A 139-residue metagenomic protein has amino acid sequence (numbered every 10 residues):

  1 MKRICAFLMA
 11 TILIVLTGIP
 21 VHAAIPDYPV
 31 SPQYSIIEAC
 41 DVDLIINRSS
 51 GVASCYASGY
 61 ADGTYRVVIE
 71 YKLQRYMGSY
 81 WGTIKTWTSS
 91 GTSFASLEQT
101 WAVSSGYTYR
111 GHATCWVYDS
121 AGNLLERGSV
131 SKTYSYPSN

Functional and structural regions predicted by a protein language model:
M1-S49: N-terminal prepro-regions of secreted/extracellular proteins
P32-R75: Short, surface-exposed binding/anchoring microloops in extracellular/periplasmic proteins
S50-V52, S104-H112: Extracellular Ig-like/FN3 beta-sandwich strand-entry sites
A61-G63, L73-M77, V103, V117-D119 (+1 more regions): Beta-strand elements of well-folded, non-transmembrane domains
V68-K85, T108-R110, C115-Y118: Short beta-strand segments and strand-loop junctions that repeat across beta-rich extracellular domains
Y71, Y80-F94, V130-T133: Solvent-exposed serine/threonine-rich low-complexity stretches and specific carbohydrate-binding patches
F94-V103: Exposed aromatic-hydrophobic patches
A121-N139: Short beta-strand elements
